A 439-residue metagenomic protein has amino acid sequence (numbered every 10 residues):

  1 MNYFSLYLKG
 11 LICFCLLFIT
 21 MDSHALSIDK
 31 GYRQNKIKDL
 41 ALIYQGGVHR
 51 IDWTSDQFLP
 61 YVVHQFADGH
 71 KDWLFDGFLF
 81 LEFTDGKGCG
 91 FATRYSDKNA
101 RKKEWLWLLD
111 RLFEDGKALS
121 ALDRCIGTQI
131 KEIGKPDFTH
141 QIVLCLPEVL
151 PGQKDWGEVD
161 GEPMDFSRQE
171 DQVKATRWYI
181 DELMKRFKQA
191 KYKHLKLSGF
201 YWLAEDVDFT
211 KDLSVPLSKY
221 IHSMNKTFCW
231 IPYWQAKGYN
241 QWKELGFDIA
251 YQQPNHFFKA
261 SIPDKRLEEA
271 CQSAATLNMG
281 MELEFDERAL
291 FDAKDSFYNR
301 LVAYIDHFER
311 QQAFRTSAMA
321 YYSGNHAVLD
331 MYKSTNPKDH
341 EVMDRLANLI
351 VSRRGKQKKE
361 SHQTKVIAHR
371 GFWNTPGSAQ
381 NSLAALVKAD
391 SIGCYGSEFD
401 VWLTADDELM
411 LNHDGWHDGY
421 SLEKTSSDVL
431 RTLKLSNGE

Functional and structural regions predicted by a protein language model:
L26-I28, V351-E439: Phosphate-group recognition and catalysis centered on beta-loop-alpha active-site segments
L26-K174: N-terminal catalytic cores of secreted or lumenal carbohydrate-active enzymes
F78-L79, I142-L144, S198-W202, F228-I231 (+4 more regions): Hydrophobic faces of well-ordered beta-strands that scaffold small-molecule active sites in alpha/beta enzyme cores
L79-G86, V143-L150, R186-D208: Active-site groove signature of glycoside hydrolases
H140-L150, P163-Y179, L197-E205, I221-Y239: Aromatic-lined carbohydrate-recognition surfaces of secreted/lumenal glycan-active proteins
Y179, L203, L213, S218 (+2 more regions): Extracellular glycoside hydrolase catalytic/binding regions
Q235, I249-P263, L267-Q357: Substrate-binding cleft of secreted/luminal carbohydrate-active enzymes
